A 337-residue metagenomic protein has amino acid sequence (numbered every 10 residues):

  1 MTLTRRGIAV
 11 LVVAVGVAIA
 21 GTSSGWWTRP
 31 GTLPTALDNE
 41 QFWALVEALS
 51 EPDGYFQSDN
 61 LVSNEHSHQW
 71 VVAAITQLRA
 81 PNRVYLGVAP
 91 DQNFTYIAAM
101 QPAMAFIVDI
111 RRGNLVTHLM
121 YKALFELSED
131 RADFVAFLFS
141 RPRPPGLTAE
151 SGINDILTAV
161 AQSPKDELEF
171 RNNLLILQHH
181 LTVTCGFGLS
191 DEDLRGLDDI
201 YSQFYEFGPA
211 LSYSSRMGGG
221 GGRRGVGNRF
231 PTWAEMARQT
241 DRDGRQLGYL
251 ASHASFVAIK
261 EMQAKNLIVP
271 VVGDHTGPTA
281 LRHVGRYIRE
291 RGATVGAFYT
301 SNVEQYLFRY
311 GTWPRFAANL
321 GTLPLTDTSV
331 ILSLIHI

Functional and structural regions predicted by a protein language model:
V10-A20: Bacterial N-terminal signal peptides
P34-Q77: Mature N-terminal segment immediately following signal peptide/propeptide cleavage in secreted/periplasmic
A80-A89: Conserved class I S-adenosyl-L-methionine
F94-M100: Conserved SAM-binding loop of SAM-dependent methyltransferases across substrates and taxa, primarily the Class I
F106-V269: Class I S-adenosyl-L-methionine-dependent methyltransferase module
R289, W313-D327: A short glycine-rich, Lys/Arg-flanked "PGG" loop and its adjoining helix->strand segment in the class I
T294-Y310: A short SAM/SAH-binding and catalytic strip from SAM-dependent methyltransferases
I335-I337: Conserved small/polar residues in nucleotide/adenosyl-binding loops
